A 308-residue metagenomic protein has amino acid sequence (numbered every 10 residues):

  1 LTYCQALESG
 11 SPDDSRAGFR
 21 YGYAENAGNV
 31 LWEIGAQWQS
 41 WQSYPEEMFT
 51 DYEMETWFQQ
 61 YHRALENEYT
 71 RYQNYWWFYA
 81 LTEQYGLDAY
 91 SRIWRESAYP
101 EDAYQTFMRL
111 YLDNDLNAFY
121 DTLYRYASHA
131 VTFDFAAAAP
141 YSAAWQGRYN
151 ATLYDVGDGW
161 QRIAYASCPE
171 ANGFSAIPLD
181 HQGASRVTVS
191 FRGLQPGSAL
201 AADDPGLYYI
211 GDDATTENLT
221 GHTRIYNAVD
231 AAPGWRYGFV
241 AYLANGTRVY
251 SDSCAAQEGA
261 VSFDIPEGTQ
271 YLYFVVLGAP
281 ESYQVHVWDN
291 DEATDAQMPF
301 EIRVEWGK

Functional and structural regions predicted by a protein language model:
L1-F49, E55: Zinc-dependent metallopeptidase catalytic helix centered on the HExxH motif and its immediate flanking segment
D14, W38, Y44-E47, D51-Y52 (+6 more regions): Generic detector of ordered, mature protein regions
N26-A27, Y69, V229: Short consensus segments that form the blades of beta-propeller domains, in both extracellular/periplasmic
I34, W76, L272: Residue-level detector of short, conserved catalytic/binding motifs and their immediate flanks
W41-N67, Y242-A260: Generic detector of solvent-exposed, compositionally biased contiguous segments
E55-F133: Active-site-proximal alpha-helical
P100-K308: Beta/coil-rich, acidic/histidine-enriched accessory regions frequently appended to metallopeptidases
